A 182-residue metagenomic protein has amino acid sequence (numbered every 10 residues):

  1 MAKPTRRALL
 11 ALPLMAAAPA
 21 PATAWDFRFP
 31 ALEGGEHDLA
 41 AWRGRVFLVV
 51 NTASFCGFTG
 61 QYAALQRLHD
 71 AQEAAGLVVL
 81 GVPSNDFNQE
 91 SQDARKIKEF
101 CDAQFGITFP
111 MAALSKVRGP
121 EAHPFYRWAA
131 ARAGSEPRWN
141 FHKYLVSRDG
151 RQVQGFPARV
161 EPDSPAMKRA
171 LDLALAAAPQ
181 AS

Functional and structural regions predicted by a protein language model:
M1-P13: N-terminal secretory signal peptides and thylakoid transit peptides that target proteins across membranes
A11-P21: Hydrophobic h-region of N-terminal signal peptides that target proteins for export in Gram-negative bacteria
P19-A22, G44, A158-P162: A short acidic/small-residue loop/turn micro-motif
F27-V46, H69-D70: A short beta-strand-turn-helix
R45, T52-F55, P83: Short pre-active-site segment immediately N-terminal to redox-active cysteine/selenocysteine motifs in thiol-based
F58-A122: Structural microenvironment flanking redox-active thiols in thiol-disulfide oxidoreductases
R127, R132-S182: Thiol-/selenol-based redox modules, centered on thioredoxin-like and closely related oxidoreductase domains
